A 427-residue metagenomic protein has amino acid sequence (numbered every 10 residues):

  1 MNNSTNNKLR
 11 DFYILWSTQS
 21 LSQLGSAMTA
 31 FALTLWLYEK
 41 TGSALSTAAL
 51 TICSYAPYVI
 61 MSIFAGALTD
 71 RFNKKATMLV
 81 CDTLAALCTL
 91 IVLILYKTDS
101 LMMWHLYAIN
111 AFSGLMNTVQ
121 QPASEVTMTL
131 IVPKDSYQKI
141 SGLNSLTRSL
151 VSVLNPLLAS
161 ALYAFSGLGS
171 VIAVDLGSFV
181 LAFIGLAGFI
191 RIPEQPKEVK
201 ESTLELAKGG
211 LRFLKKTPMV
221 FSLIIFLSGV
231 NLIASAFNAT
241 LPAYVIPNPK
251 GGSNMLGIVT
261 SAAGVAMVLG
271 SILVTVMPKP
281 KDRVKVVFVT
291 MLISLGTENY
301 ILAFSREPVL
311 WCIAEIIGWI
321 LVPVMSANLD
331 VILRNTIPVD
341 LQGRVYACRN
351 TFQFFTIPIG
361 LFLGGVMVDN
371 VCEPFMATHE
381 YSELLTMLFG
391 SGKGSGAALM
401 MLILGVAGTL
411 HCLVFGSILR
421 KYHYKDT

Functional and structural regions predicted by a protein language model:
M1-F12, R191-I225: Juxtamembrane intracellular "pre-TM" segments in multi-pass secondary transporters
Y13-F31, T51-T69, N73-C88, H105-A164 (+9 more regions): Substrate-agnostic recognition of the 12-TM MFS/MFS-like secondary transporter fold
T29-A32, W36, T41-A48, G142 (+1 more regions): Small-residue hotspots at the loop-to-helix junctions and early N-terminal turns of transmembrane alpha-helices
T34-K40, L93-T98, L154-V174, P247-N248 (+1 more regions): Transmembrane alpha-helix termini and helix-breaking/packing motifs in multi-pass membrane transporters
Y38, I91-Y96, S113, L186 (+3 more regions): MFS-fold secondary transporters
I60, R71, T77, K208 (+4 more regions): C-terminal transmembrane bundle of multi-pass solute transporters/carriers
T83-S100, I293-R306: C-terminal ends and interior cores of transmembrane alpha-helices in multi-pass membrane transporters/permeases
D99, V126, L130, I172-S202 (+4 more regions): Helix-loop junctions on the cytosolic side of multi-pass membrane transporters, especially the intracellular loop
